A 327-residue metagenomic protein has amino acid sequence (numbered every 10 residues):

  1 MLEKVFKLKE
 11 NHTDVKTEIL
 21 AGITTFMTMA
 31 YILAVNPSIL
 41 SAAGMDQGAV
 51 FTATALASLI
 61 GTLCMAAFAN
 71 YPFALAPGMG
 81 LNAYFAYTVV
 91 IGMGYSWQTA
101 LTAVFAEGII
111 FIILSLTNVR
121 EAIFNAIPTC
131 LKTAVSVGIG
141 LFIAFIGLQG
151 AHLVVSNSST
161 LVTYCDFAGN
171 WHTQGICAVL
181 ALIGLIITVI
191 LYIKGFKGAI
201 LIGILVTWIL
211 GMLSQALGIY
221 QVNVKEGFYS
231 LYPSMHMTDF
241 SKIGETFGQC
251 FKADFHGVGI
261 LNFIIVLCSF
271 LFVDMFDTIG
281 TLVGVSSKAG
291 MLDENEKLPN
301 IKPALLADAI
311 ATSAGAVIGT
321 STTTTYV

Functional and structural regions predicted by a protein language model:
M1-T13: Short, Lys/Arg-rich, polar N-terminal cytosolic tail immediately upstream of the first transmembrane signal-anchor
E10-I23: N-terminal membrane topogenic signal
N11, L40-L56, I260-V327: Membrane-embedded helical hairpins/re-entrant loop segments and their flanking transmembrane helices within multi-pass
L20-Q174: Early transmembrane hairpin of solute transport permeases
M27-Y31, F68-G78, F111-L114, G195-F196 (+2 more regions): Short helix-coil transition sites and intra-membrane helix breaks within transmembrane domains of multi-pass
A57-M65, N82-A86, A181-T188, D308-T312 (+1 more regions): Hydrophobic, membrane-inserted alpha-helices
M79, V104-A106, V135, A178-I186 (+1 more regions): Hydrophobic mid-bilayer segments of alpha-helices in multi-pass membrane transport proteins, especially secondary
H172-T173, I186-E245, L271-M275: Flexible hinge motifs at transmembrane-helix junctions and intramembrane kinks/re-entrant loops in multi-pass membrane
